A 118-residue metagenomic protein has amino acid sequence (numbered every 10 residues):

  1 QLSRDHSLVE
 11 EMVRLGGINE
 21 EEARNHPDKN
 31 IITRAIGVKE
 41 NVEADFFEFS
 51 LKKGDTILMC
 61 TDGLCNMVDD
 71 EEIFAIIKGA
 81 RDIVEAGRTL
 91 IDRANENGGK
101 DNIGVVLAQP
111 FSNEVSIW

Functional and structural regions predicted by a protein language model:
Q1: A short alpha->loop->secondary-structure connector
R4-K53, S116-I117: Conserved, helical-rich catalytic subdomain that frames metal- and/or nucleotide-binding sites in enzyme alpha/beta
I31-E40, F47-I76, R93-N97, I103 (+1 more regions): Conserved beta-strand-loop-short alpha-helix elements that form and flank the Mn2+/Mg2+-coordinating active site
I83-E96: Short, well-structured alpha-helical segments that form the helix of a local strand-helix-strand
Q109-W118: P/S/T/G-enriched low-complexity
